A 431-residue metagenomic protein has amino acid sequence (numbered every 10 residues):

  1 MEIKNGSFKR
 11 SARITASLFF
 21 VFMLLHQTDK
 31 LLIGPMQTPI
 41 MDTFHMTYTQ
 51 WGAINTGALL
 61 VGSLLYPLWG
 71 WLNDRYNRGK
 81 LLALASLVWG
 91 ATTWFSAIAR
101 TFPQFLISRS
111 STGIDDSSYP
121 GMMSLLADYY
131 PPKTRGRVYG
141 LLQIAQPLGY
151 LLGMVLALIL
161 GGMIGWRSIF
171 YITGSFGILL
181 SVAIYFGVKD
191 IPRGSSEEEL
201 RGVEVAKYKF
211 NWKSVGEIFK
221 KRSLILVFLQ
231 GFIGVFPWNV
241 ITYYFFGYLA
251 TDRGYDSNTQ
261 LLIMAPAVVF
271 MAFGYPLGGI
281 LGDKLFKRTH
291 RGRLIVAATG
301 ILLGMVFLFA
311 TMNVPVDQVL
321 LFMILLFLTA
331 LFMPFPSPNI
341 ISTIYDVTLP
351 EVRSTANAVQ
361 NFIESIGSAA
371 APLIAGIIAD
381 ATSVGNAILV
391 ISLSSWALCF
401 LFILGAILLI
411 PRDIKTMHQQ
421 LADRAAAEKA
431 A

Functional and structural regions predicted by a protein language model:
E2-K9, P192-V227, R424-K429: Juxtamembrane intracellular "pre-TM" segments in multi-pass secondary transporters
I33-G34, K221-P276, S337, I341: Extracytoplasmic gate region of multi-pass secondary transporters
H45, N77, I98-Q104, P131 (+1 more regions): Helix-breaking motifs and short loop linkers at transmembrane-helix boundaries and internal kinks in secondary membrane
L64-F102: Conserved MFS/SLC helix-loop-helix module at the cytosolic interface between two early adjacent transmembrane helices
R75-S86, D283-G300: Cytoplasmic membrane-interface "Motif A"-like loop-to-helix N-cap segments of 12-TM Major Facilitator Superfamily
L87-R100, A298-V316: C-terminal ends and interior cores of transmembrane alpha-helices in multi-pass membrane transporters/permeases
I107-L148: Cytoplasmic helix-loop-helix junction between adjacent transmembrane helices in 12-TM secondary transporters
L142-D190: Helix-loop-helix hairpin linking two adjacent transmembrane segments in secondary transporters
